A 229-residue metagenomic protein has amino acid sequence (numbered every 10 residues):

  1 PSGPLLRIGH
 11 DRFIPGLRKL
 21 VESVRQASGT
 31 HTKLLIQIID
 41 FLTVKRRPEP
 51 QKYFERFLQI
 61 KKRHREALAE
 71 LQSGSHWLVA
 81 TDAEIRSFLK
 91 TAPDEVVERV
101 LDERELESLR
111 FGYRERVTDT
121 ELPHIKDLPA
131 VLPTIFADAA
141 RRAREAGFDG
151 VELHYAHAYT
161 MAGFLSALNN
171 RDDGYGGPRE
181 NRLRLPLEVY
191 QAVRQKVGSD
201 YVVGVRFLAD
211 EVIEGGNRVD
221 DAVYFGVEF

Functional and structural regions predicted by a protein language model:
P1-F229: Flavin-dependent oxidoreductase catalytic cores
